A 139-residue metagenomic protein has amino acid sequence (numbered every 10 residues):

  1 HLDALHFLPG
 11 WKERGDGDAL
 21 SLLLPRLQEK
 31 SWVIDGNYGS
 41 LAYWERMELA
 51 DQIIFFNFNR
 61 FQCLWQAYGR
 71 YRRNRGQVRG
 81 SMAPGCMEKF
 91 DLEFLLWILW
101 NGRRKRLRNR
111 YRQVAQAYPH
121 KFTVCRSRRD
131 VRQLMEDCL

Functional and structural regions predicted by a protein language model:
L2-F58: Conserved nucleotide-sensing/catalytic segment adjacent to the nucleotide-binding pocket in NTP-handling enzymes
P9-E13, C63-Y68, Q133-M135: Short, charged, surface-exposed secondary-structure boundary motifs
S31-W32, G76, R103, H120: Generic structural signal for secondary-structure transition and capping sites
S40-L41, F61-Q62, V131: Glycine-rich nucleotide phosphate-binding loop and flanking beta-alpha elements of Rossmann-like dinucleotide-binding
F58-R106: A glycine- and Lys/Arg-enriched "phosphate-lid" helix/loop adjacent to the NTP-binding pocket of small-molecule kinases
L99-L139: NTP-dependent small-molecule kinase module
